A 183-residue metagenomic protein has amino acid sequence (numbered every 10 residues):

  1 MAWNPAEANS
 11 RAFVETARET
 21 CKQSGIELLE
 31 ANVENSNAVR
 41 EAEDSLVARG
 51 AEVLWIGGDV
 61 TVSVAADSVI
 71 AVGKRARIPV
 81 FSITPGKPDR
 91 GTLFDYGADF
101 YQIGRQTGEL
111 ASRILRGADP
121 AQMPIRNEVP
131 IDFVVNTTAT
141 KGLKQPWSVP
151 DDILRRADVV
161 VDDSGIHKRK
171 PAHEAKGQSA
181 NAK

Functional and structural regions predicted by a protein language model:
M1-K183: Short hydrophobic alpha-helices and adjacent helix-cap/hinge residues
